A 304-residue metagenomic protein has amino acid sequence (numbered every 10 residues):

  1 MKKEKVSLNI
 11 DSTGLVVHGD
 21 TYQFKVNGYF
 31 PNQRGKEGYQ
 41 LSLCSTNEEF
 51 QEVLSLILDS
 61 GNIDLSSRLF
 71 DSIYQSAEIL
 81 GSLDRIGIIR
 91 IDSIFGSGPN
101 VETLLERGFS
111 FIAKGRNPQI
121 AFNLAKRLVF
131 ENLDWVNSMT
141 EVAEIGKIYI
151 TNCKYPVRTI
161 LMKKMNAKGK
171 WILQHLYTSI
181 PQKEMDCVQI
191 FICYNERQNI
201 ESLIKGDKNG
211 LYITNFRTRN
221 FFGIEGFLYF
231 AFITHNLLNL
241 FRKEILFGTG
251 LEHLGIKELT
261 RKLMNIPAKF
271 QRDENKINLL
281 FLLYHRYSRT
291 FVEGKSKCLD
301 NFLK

Functional and structural regions predicted by a protein language model:
M1-K304: Anion-binding and metal-coordination hotspots
